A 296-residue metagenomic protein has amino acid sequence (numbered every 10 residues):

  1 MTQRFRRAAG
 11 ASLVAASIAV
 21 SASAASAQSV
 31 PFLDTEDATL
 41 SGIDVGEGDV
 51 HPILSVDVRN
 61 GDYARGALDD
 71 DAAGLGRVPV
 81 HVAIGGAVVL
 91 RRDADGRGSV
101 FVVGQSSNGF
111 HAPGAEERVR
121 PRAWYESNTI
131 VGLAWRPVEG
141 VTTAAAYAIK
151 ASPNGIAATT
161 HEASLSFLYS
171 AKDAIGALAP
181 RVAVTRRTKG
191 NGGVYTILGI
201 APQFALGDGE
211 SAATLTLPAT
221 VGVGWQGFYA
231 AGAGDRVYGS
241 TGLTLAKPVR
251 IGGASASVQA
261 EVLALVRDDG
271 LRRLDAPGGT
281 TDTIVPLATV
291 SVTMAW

Functional and structural regions predicted by a protein language model:
A11-S21: Bacterial N-terminal signal peptides
A24-G114: Short glycine/proline- and aromatic-enriched beta-strand/turn motifs that initiate or cap beta-hairpins
L40-H51, V89-F101, P121-A123, R136-T142 (+4 more regions): Short loop/turn motifs that connect adjacent beta-strands in outer-membrane beta-barrel proteins
G48-V50, G76-I84, A123-T129, A157-A163 (+4 more regions): Residues that define the transmembrane beta-barrel architecture of outer-membrane proteins
V56-D62, V100-F110, G114-E116, V131 (+5 more regions): Transmembrane beta-strand segments that form the barrel wall of outer-membrane beta-barrel proteins
A64-A72, A112-R122, I156-E162, G192-I197 (+2 more regions): Outer-membrane beta-barrel translocator domains and adjoining extracellular loop/strand segments of Gram-negative
G86-R92, L133-W135, I149, F167-A171 (+7 more regions): Residue-level signature of outer-membrane beta-barrel architecture
L217, T241-W296: Predominantly the C-terminal beta-signal and adjacent terminal strand-loop region of outer-membrane beta-barrel
